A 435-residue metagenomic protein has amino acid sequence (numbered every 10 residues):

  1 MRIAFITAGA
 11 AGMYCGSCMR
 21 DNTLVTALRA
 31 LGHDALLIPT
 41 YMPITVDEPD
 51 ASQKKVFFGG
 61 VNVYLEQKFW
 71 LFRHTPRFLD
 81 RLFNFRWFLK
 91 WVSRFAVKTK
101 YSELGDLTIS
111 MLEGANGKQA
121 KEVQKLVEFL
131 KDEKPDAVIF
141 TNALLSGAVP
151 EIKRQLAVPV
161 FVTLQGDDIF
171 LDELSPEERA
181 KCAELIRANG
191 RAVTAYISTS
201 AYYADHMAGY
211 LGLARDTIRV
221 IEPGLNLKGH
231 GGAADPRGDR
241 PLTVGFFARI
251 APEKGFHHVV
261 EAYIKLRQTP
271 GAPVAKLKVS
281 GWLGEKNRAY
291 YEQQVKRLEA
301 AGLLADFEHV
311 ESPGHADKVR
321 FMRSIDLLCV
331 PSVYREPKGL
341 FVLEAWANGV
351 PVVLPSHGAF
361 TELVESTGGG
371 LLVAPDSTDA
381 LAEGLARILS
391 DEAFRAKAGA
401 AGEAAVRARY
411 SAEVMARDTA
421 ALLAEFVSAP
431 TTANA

Functional and structural regions predicted by a protein language model:
P39-K125: A conserved catalytic-core segment of Leloir-type glycosyltransferases
Y202, G224: Carbohydrate-associated surface elements
P236-K254, V260-I264, K278: Conserved donor-binding/catalytic core segment of Leloir-type glycosyltransferases
K276-Q293: Glycosyltransferase donor-sugar binding loop
Y291-A316: Nucleotide-activated donor-binding/catalytic signature segment of Leloir-type glycosyltransferases, i.e., the conserved
P351-L354: Short hydrophobic beta-strand element within catalytic cores of glycosyltransferases and related nucleotide-activated
S366-T367, L371-T378, R387-E392: Conserved acidic donor-binding segment of nucleotide-sugar-dependent glycosyltransferases
A380, R387, F394-A408, M415-A421: A short, well-ordered alpha-helix in the C-terminal region of glycosyltransferases
